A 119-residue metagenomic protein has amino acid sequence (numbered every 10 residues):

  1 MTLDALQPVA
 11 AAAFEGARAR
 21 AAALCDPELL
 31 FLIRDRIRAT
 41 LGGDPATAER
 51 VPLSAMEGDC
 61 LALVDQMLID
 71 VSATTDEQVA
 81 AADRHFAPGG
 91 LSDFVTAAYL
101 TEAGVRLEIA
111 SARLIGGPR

Functional and structural regions predicted by a protein language model:
M1-R119: Hydrophobic alpha-helical segments
